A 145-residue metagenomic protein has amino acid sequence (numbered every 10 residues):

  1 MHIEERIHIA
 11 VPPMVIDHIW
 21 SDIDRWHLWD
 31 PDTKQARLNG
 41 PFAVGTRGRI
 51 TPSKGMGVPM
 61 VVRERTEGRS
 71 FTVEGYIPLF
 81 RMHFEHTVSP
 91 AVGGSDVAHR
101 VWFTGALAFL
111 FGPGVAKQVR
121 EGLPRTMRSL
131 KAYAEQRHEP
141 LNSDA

Functional and structural regions predicted by a protein language model:
M1-G40, A145: Hydrophobic ligand-binding cavity/cleft-lining segments
E5-I7, P59-E64, M82-P90: Hydrophobic/aromatic beta-strand elements that line small-molecule binding cavities or substrate pockets in beta-rich
P13, R63-G68, T87-D96: A short, structured loop/turn motif at beta-sheet edges
T46-S53, F71-I77: Short beta-strand segments that buttress and anchor functional surface loops
K54-M56, E64-S70, L79: Short, charged/polar surface micro-motifs in flexible loops or helix N-caps
Y76-R125, L130-A132, L141-S143: Beta-strand/loop substructures that line and gate deep hydrophobic ligand-binding cavities in soluble
